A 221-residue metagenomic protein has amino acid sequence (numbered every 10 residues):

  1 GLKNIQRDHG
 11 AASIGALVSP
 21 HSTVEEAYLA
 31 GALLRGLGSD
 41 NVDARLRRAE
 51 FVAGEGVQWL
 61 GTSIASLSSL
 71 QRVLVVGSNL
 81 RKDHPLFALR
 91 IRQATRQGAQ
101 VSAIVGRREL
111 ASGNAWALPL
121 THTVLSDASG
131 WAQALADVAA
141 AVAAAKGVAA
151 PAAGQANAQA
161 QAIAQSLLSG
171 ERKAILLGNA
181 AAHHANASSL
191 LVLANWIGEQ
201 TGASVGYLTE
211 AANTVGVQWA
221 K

Functional and structural regions predicted by a protein language model:
G1-K221: Catalytic alpha/large subunits of respiratory electron-transfer oxidoreductases, centered on bis-MGD molybdoenzymes
